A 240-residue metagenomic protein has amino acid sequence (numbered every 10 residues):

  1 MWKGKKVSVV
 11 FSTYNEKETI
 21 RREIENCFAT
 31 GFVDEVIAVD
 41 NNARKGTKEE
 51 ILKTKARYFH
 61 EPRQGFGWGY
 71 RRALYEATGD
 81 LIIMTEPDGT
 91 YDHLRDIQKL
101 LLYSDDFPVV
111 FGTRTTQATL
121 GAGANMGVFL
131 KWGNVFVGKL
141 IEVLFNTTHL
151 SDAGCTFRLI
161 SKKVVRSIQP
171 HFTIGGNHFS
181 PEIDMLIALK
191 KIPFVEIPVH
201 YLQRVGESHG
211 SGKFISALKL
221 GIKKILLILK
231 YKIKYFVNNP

Functional and structural regions predicted by a protein language model:
M1-V7, E18, L144-T147, H171-P240: Hydrophobic helical membrane-anchoring modules
G4-S8, F28-A38, A56-R57: Short loop->beta transition adjacent to catalytic acidic/histidine clusters or analogous donor-positioning motifs
N15-A29: Short, well-formed alpha-helical segments that are part of the catalytic scaffolds of diverse glycosyltransferases
E16-T19, A43, F66: Donor nucleotide-sugar binding loop of glycosyltransferases
D40-K48: A conserved acidic beta->alpha catalytic loop
K45-G46, E86-L102: Acidic donor-binding/catalytic loop of UDP-sugar-dependent glycosyltransferases, especially processive GT2
P62-Q64, W68-E76, R95-T173, N177 (+2 more regions): Acceptor/aglycone-binding surface of glycosyltransferases and processive sugar-polymer synthases
I82: Short aromatic/hydrophobic "clamp" motif used to bind/position activated sugar donors
